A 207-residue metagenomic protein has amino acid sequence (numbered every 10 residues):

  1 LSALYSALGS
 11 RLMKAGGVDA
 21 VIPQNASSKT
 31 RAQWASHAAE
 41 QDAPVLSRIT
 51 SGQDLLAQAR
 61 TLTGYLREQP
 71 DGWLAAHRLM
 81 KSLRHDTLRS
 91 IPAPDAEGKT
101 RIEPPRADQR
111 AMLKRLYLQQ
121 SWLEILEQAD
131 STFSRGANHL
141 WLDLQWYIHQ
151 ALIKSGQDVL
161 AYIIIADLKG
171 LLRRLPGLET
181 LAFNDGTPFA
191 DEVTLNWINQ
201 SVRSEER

Functional and structural regions predicted by a protein language model:
S2-G9, P23-S28, R78-L83, I148-L152 (+1 more regions): TPR/TPR-like alpha-solenoid helical repeat scaffolds
Y65, R101-I102, S131-H139, L168-R174: Solenoid-like repeat scaffolds
Y65, R115-Q119, A151: Residue-level signature for tetratricopeptide repeat
I91, A137-L144, L171-N184: Boundary/linker segments of alpha-helical solenoid repeat arrays
E103-R110, H139-L144: Generic helix N-cap/helix-start motif at coil->alpha-helix transitions
Q109, Q145-I148, L152, I165: TPR repeat positional signature
Y117-E127: Helix-turn-helix repeat elements of alpha-solenoid scaffolds
E206-R207: Conserved small/polar residues in nucleotide/adenosyl-binding loops
